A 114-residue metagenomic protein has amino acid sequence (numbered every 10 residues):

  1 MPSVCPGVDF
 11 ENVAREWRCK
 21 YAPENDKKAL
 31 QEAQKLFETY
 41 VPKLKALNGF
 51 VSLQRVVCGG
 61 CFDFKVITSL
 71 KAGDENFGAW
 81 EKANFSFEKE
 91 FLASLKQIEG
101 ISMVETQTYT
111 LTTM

Functional and structural regions predicted by a protein language model:
M1-K89, A93-M114: Short S/T/G/P-rich N-terminal loop/turn motif that feeds into the first structured element of a domain
